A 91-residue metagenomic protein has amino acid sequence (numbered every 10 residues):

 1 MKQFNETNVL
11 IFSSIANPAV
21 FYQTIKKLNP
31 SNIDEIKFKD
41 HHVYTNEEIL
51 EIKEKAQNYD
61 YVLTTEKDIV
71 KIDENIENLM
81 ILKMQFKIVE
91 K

Functional and structural regions predicted by a protein language model:
M1-N46: Redox- and metal-dependent alpha/beta enzyme cores, enriched for Fe-S-associated oxidoreductases and cofactor-handling
S13, T64, K83: Short beta-strand/turn micro-motifs composed of small residues that flank or help shape donor/cofactor-binding pockets
I33-E35, V62, L79-I81: Conserved beta-strand scaffold positions in the cores of enzyme catalytic domains, especially in NTP/NDP-utilizing
K39-V43, N78-K91: Short, flexible loop segments at boundaries between secondary-structure elements
T45-N58, L63: Conserved motor-coupling elements within RecA-like helicase/translocase cores
T65-K71: Short, polar loop motifs at secondary-structure junctions
I72-N78: Adenylate-forming
